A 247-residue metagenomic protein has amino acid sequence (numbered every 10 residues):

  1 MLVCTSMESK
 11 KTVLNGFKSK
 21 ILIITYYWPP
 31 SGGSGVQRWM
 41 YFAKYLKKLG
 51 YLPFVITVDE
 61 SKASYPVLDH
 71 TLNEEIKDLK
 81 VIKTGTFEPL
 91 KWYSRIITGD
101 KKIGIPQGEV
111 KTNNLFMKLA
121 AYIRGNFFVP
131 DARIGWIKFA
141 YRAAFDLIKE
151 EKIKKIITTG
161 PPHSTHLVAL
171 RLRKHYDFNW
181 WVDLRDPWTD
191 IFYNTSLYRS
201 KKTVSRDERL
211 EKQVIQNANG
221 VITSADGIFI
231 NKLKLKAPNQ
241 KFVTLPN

Functional and structural regions predicted by a protein language model:
L2-L90, G220, D226, F242 (+1 more regions): N-terminal subdomain of nucleotide-sugar transferases
E8-L14, H166-D177: Short amphipathic alpha-helices and their capping/turn segments at secondary-structure boundaries
I21, K155, R171-F192: Active-site proximal beta-strand in glycosyltransferases
T57, T189, K201-N247: Donor nucleotide-sugar binding/catalytic pocket of nucleotide-sugar-dependent glycosyltransferases
V58-K138, L147: A conserved catalytic-core segment of Leloir-type glycosyltransferases
K111-N114, F128, A140, A144-T165 (+1 more regions): Short N-terminal targeting/anchoring amphipathic segment
E151, F192-L197: Short acidic, glycine/proline-rich loop/turn micro-motifs
S164-L167, F229-I230: Short, well-ordered alpha-helical microsegments
